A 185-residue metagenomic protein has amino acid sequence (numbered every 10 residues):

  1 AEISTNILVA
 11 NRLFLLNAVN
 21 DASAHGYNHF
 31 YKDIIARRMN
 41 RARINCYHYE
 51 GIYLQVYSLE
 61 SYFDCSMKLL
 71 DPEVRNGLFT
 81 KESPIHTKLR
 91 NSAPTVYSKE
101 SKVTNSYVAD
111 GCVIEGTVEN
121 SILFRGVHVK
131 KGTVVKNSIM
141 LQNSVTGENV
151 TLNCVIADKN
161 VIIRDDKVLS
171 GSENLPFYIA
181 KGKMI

Functional and structural regions predicted by a protein language model:
A1-L13, A22: Conserved core of the sugar-phosphate nucleotidyltransferase
L13, D21-I185: Left-handed beta-helix
A18: Short active-site loop/helix that positions an aromatic residue
